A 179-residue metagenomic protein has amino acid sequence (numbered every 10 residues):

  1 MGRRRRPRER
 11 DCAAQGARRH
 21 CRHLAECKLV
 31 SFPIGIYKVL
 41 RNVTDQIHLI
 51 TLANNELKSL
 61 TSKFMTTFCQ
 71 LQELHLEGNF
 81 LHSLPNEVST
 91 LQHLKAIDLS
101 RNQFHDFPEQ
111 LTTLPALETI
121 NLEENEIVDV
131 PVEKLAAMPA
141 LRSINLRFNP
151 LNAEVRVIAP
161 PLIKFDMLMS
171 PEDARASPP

Functional and structural regions predicted by a protein language model:
M1-G78, S83-N86, A96, E109 (+2 more regions): The feature captures the LRR N-terminal capping module
D98-H105, L111-T113, L117-L122: Extended, charged alpha-helical interaction scaffolds
N125: A contiguous pocket-lining binding segment that forms or flanks enzyme active sites
